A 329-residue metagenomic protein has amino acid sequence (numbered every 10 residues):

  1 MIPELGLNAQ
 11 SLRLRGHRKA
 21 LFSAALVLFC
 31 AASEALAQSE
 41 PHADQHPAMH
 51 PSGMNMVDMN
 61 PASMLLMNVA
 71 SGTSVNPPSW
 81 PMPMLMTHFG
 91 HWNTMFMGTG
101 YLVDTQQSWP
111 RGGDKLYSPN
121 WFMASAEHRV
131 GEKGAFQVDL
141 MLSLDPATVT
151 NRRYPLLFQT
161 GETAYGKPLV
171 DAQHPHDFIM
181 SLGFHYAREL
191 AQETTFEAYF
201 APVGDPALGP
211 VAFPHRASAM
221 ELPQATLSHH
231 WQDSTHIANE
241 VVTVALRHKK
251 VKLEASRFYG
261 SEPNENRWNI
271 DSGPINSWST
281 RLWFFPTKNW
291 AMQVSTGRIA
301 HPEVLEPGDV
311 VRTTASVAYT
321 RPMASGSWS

Functional and structural regions predicted by a protein language model:
I2, A35-T99, G112-G113, S125-K133 (+1 more regions): N-terminal periplasmic/intermembrane-space "pro-region" immediately following the signal or transit peptide
F22-A32: Bacterial N-terminal signal peptides
M84-L85, G98, F122-H128, L182-R188 (+4 more regions): Residues on the lipid-exposed face of transmembrane beta-strands in outer-membrane beta-barrel proteins
H88, N93, V170-F200, D233 (+1 more regions): Outer-membrane beta-barrel transmembrane strands
W92, D114-F122, H176-L182, H236-E240 (+3 more regions): Residues that define the transmembrane beta-barrel architecture of outer-membrane proteins
T94, E132-F136, Q192-F196, L246 (+3 more regions): Repeated loop/turn-to-beta-strand initiation elements of outer-membrane beta-barrel proteins
G100-Q106, L142-T148, R188, F200-P206 (+4 more regions): Transmembrane beta-strands of outer-membrane beta-barrel pores
Q106-N120, R129-M180, N266, I270 (+1 more regions): Surface-exposed loop and membrane-interface regions of Gram-negative outer-membrane beta-barrel proteins
